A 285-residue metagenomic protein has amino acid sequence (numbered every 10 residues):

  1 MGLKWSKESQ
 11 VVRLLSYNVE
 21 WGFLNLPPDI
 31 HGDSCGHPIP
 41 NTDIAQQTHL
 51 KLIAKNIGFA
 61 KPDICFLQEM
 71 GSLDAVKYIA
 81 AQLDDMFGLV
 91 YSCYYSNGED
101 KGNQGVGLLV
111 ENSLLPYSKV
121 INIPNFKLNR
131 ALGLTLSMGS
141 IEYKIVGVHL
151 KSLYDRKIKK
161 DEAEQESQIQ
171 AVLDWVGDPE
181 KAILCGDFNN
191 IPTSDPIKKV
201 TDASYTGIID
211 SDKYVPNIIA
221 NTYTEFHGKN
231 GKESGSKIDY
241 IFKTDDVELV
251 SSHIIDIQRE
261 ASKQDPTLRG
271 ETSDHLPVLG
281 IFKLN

Functional and structural regions predicted by a protein language model:
M1-Q82: N-terminal, active-site-proximal structural segment of metallo-dependent hydrolase catalytic domains
M1-W5, V176-A182, N189-N285: Metal-dependent phosphoester-hydrolase catalytic domains
L14-V19, L52-K77, L134, I145 (+4 more regions): Active-site beta-strand/loop signature of hydrolases that rely on acidic residues for catalysis
N25-P28, K77-A80, K119-I121, K157 (+1 more regions): Short, solvent-exposed loop/turn and secondary-structure capping segments
P40-K51, E69-L73, N125, K159-S167 (+2 more regions): Soluble non-cytosolic domains of exported or imported proteins
I64, Q68-L150: Structured beta-strand-rich core segments of catalytic domains in phosphoester-bond hydrolases
S72-D74, D100-N103, L153-D155, N189-D195 (+1 more regions): Active-site environment of divalent metal-dependent phosphoester hydrolases
G147-K160: Active-site His/acidic residue clusters
